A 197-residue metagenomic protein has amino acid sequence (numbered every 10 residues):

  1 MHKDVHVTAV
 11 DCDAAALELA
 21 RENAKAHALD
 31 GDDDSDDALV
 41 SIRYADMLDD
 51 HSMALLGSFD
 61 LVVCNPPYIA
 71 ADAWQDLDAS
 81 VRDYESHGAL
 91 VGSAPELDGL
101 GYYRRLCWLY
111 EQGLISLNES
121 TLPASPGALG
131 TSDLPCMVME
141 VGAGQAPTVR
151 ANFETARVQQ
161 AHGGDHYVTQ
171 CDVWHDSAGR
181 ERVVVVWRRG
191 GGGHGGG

Functional and structural regions predicted by a protein language model:
M1, E85, E140: Acidic-residue sensor for enzyme active/binding pockets
M1-W74: Conserved SAM/SAH cofactor-binding pocket of Class I
A16, L77, Q145: Short phosphate-engaging motifs
R21-E22, W74-D78, R150-F153: Short amphipathic alpha-helical segments
N65, V81, L106: Conserved RecA-like P-loop NTPase ATPase core
Y68-G101, T121-A124: Mobile active-site "lid"/loop adjacent to the S-adenosyl-L-methionine
A94-R188: Conserved Class I SAM-dependent methyltransferase catalytic core
G190-G197: Flexible, glycine-/basic-rich loop-and-beta segments that form/coincide with the SAM-dependent methyltransferase
